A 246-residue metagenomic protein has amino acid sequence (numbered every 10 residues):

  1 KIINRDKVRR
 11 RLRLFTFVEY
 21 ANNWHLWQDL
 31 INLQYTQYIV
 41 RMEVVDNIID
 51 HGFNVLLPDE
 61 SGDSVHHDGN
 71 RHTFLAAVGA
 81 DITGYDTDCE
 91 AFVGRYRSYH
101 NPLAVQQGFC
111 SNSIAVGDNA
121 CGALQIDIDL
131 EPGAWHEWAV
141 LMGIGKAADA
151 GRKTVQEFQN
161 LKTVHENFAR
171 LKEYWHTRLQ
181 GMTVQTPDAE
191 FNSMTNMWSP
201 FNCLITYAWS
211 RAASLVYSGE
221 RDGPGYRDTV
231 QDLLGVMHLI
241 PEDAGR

Functional and structural regions predicted by a protein language model:
K1-Q107, L124, D149-V184, D188: Polysaccharide-binding surfaces and accessory modules of carbohydrate-active proteins
N4, V8, L130-P132, G223: Hydrophobic beta-strand core residues of beta-sandwich domains
R5-D6, G143, L239: Structured loop/turn residues at secondary-structure junctions
R10, I128-K146: Short Pro-Gly-centered flexible turn/kink motifs
T16-V18, M142-I144, V236: Short beta-strand segments enriched in hydrophobic/aromatic residues within well-folded beta-rich domains
Q106-C110, Y207: Short, positively charged
S111-A115, Q125-L130: Beta-strand-rich interaction surfaces with strong enrichment in secreted/lumenal proteins
G117-C121, A134, H176-R246: Substrate-binding groove/exosite segments of carbohydrate-active enzymes
